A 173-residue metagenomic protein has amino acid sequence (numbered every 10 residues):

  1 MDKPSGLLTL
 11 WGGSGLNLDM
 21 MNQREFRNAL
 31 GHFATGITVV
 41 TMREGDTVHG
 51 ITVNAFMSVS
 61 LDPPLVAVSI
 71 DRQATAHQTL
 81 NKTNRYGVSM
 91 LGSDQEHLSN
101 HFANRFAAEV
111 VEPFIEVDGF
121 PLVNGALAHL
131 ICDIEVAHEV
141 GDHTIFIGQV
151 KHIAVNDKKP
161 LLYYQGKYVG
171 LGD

Functional and structural regions predicted by a protein language model:
P4-D173: Basic, polyanion-binding surface patches
